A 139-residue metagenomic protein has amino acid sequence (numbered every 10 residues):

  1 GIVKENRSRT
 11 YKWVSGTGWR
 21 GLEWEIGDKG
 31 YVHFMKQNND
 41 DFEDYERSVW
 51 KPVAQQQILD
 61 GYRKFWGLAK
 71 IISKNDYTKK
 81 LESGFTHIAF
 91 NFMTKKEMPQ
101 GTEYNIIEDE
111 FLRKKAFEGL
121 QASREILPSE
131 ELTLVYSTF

Functional and structural regions predicted by a protein language model:
G1-F139: Short S/T/G/P-rich N-terminal loop/turn motif that feeds into the first structured element of a domain
